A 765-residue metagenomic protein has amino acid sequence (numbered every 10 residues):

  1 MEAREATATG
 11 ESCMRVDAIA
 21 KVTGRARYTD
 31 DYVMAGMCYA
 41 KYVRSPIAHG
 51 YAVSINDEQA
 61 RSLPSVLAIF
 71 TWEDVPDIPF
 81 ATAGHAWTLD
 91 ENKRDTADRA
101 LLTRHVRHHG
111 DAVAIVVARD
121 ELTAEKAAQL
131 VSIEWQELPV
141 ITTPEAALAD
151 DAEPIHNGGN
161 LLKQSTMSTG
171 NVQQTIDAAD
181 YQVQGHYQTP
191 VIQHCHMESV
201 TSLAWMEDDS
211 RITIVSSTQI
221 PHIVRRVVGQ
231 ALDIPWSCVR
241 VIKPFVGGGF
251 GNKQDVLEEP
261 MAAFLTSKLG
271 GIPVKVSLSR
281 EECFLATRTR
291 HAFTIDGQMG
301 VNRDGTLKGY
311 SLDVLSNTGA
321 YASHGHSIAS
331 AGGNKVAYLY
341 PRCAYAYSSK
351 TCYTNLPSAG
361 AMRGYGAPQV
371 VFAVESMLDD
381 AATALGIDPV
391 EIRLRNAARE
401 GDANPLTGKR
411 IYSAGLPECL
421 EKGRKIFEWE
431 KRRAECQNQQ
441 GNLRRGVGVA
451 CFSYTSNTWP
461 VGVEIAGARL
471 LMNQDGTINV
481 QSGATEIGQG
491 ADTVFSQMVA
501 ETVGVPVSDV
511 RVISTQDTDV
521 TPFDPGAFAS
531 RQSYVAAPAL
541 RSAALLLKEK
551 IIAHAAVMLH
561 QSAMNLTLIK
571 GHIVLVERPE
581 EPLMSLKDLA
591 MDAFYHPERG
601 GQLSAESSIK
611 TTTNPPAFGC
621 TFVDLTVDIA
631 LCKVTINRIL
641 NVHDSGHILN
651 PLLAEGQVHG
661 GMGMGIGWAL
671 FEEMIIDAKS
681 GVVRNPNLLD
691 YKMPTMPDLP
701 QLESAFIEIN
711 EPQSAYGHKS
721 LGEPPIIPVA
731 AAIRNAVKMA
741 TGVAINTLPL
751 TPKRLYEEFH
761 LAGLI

Functional and structural regions predicted by a protein language model:
M1-L162, Q182-G185: Flexible, low-hydrophobicity surface segments
E11, D17-A20, L89-K93, L161-S202 (+5 more regions): Glycine-rich loop/linker segments at domain edges
V16-A20, Q129-Q136, T142, Q219-P221 (+7 more regions): Extended active-site and interfacial segments that coordinate phosphate-rich ligands in large catalytic machineries
S62-L63, W72-E73, D233-C238, S267-K275 (+5 more regions): C-terminal catalytic domains of large/alpha subunits in multi-subunit enzymes
P79-G84, A127-L130, C195, S216 (+13 more regions): Short acidic, glycine/serine/threonine-rich loops at helix termini
T103, E198-L203, T294, G446 (+3 more regions): Short glycine-rich loop/turn motifs
R104-H105, P235-K243, K268-S279, C283-A286: Conserved catalytic cysteine-centered active-site region of acyl-thioester-dependent Claisen-condensing enzymes
G249-S277, A491-V499: Thiamine diphosphate
